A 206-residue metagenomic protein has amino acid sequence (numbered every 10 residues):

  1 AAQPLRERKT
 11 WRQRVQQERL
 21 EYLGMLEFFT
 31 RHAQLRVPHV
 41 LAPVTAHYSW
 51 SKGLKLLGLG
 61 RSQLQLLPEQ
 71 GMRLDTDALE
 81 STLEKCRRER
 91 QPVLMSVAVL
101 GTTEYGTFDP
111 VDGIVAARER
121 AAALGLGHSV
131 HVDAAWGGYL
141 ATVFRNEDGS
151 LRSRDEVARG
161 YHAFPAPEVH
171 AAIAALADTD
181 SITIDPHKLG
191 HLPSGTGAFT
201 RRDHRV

Functional and structural regions predicted by a protein language model:
A1-H204: Conserved PLP-enzyme active-site core in the AAT-like
